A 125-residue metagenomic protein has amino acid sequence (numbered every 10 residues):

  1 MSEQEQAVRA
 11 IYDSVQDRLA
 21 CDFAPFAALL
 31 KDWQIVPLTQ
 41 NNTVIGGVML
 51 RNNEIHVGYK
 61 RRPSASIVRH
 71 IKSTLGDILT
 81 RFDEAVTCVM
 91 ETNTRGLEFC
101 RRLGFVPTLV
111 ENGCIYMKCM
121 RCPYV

Functional and structural regions predicted by a protein language model:
M1-D22: Short amphipathic alpha-helix that is part of the acyltransferase structural core
A28-I45: Conserved beta-hairpin
G46-V48, N53: Conserved GNAT-family N-acetyltransferase fold
E54-R69: A short, internal acetyl-CoA/4′-phosphopantetheine-binding micro-motif in the GNAT/acyltransferase core
I71-E84: Conserved acyl-CoA
V86-F99, E111: Conserved beta-strand-loop-alpha-helix junction that forms the acyl-donor binding cleft
F99-C100, F105: Conserved active-site tyrosine of GNAT-family acetyltransferases
V106-C119: Conserved catalytic-core motifs of GNAT/GCN5-like acyltransferases
